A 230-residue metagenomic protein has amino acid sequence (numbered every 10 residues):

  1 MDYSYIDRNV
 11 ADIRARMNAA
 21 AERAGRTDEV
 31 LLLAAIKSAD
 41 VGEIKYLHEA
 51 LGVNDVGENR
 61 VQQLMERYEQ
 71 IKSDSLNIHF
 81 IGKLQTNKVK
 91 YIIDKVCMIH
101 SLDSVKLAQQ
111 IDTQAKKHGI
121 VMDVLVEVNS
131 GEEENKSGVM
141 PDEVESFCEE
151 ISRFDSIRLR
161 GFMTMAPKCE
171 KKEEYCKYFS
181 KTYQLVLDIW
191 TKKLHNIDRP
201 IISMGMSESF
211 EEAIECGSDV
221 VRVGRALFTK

Functional and structural regions predicted by a protein language model:
M1-E208, C216, F228: Conserved alpha/beta-domain cores
I99, V221-R222: Paired acidic/hydrophobic, glycine-rich loop segments that form the ligand-binding mouth/hinge of periplasmic-binding
G217-S218, G224: Active-site-proximal glycine-rich helix-loop-beta segment
V223-A226, K230: Short C-terminal tail/terminal secondary-structure segment of NAD(P)H-dependent dehydrogenase/reductase domains
